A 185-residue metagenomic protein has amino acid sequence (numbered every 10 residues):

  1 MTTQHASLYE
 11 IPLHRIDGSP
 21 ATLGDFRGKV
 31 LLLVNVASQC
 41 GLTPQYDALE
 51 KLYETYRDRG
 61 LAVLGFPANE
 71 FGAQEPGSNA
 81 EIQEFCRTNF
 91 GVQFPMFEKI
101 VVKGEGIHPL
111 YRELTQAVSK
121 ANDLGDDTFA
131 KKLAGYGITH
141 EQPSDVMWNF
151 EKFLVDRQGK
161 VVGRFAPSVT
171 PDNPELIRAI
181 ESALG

Functional and structural regions predicted by a protein language model:
M1-G24, L42, A121: N-terminal "domain-start" segment that seeds a small globular fold
L8-Y9, L31, N149-E151: Short loop/turn microsegments at loop-to-beta-strand junctions
K29-V30, S38-Q39, T43-F66, C86-F90: Conserved helix-turn-beta segment immediately C-terminal to the redox Cys motif in thioredoxin-like folds
A37-L49, A68-P76, G159, T170: Short, thiol/selenol-centered motifs that function as redox-active sites or metal-ligating centers
G60-G77, Q93-G104: Thiol-based oxidoreductase modules, predominantly thioredoxin-like and allied folds used for disulfide exchange
F85-R87, G91-T170: Thiol/selenol-based redox catalytic cores and closely related redox-interacting motifs
G163-L184: Non-catalytic, surface beta->alpha helical segment in thiol-disulfide oxidoreductase systems
